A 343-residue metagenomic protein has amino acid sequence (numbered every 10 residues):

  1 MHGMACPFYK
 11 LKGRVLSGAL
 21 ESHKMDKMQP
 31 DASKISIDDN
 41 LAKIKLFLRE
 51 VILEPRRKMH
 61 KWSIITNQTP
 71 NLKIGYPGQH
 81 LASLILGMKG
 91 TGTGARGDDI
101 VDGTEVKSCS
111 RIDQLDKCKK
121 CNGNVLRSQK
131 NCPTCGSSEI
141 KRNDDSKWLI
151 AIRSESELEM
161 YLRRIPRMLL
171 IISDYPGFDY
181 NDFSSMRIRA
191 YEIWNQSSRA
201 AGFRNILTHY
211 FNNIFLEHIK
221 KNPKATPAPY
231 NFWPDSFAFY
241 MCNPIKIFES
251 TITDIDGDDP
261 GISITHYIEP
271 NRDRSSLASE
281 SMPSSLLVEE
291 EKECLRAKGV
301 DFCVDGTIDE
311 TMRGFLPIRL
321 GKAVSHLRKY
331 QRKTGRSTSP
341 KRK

Functional and structural regions predicted by a protein language model:
H2-G97, D102, K107-K343: Nucleic-acid endonuclease domains
